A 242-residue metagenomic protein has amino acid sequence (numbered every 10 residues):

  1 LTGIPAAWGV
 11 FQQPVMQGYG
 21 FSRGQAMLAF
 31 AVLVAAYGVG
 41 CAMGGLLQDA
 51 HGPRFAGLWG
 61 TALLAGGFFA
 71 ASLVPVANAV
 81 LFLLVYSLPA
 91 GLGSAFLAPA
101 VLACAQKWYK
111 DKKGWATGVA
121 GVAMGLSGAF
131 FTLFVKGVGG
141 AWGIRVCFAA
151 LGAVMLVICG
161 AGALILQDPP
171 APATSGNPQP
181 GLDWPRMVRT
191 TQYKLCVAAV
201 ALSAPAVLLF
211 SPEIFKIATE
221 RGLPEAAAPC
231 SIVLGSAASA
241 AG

Functional and structural regions predicted by a protein language model:
L1-R23, C41-G44, F131-T132, L208-F215: Extracytoplasmic
A6, V34-A42, A129, S236-A240: Residue-level signature of mid-helix packing/kink "hotspots" within the transmembrane helices of 12-pass Major
W8-V15, P185-G242: Extracytoplasmic gate region of multi-pass secondary transporters
V15, S94-Y109, A116-T117, I214: Intracellular juxtamembrane helix-capping segments at the cytosolic ends of symmetry-related transmembrane helices
G40-P53, G242: Helix-to-loop junctions at the C-terminal end of transmembrane segments in multipass secondary transporters
A62-V76: C-terminal ends and interior cores of transmembrane alpha-helices in multi-pass membrane transporters/permeases
G67, A79-F96, A201: Hydrophobic core of transmembrane alpha-helices in multi-pass small-molecule transporters, especially MFS/SLC-type
A120-D168: Helix-loop-helix hairpin linking two adjacent transmembrane segments in secondary transporters
